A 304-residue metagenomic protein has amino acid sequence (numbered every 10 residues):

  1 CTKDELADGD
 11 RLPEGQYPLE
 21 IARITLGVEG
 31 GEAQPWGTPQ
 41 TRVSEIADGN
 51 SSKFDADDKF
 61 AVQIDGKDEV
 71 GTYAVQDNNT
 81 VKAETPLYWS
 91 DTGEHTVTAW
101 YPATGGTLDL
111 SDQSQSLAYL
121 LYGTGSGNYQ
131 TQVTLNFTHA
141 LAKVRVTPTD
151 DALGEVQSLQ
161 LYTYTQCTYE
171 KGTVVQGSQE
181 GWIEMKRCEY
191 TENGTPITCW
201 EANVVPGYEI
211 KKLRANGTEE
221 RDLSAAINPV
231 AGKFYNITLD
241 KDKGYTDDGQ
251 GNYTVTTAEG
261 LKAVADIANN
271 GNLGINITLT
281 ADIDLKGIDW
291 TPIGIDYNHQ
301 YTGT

Functional and structural regions predicted by a protein language model:
C1-G244, Q250, T254, A263-D266: Sec-type signal peptide cleavage vicinity
K243-T304: Surface-exposed repetitive/solenoidal architectures
